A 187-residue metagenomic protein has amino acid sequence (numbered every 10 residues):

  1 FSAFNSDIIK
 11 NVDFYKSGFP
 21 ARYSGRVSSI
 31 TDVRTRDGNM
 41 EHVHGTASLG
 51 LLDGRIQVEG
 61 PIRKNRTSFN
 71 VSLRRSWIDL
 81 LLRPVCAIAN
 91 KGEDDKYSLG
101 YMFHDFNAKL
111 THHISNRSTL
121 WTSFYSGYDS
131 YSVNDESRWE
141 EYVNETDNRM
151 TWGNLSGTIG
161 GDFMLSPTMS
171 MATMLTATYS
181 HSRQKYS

Functional and structural regions predicted by a protein language model:
F1-F14: Short acidic/polar hinge/loop motifs at secondary-structure boundaries that mediate gating or recognition
F1-F4, F19-G25, D79: N-terminal plug
D7-I9, R26-I30, H42-H44: Extracytoplasmic
V12-F14, T31, V58: N-terminal secretion/transport leader regions
T35-D37, E41-L52, T178: Transmembrane beta-strand segments that form the barrel wall of outer-membrane beta-barrel proteins
H42-H44, N90-K96, W139-N148, S156 (+2 more regions): Extracellular loop and loop/strand-boundary signature of outer-membrane beta-barrel proteins
L52-R75, K91-S130, R149-A177: Transmembrane beta-barrel wall of Gram-negative outer-membrane proteins
L82-I88, G127, S132-E141, T178 (+1 more regions): Outer-membrane beta-barrel translocator domains and adjoining extracellular loop/strand segments of Gram-negative
